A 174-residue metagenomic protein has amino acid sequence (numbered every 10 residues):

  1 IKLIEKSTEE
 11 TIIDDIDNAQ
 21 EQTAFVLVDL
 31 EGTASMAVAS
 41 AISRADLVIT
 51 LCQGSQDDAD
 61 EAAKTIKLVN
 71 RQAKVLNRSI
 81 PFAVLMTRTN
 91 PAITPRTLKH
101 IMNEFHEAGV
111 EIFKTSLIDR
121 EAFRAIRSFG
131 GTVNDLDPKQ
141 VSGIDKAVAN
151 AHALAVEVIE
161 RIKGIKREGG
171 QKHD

Functional and structural regions predicted by a protein language model:
I1-L27, G32, M36, P138: P-loop/Walker-type NTP enzyme "switch/lid" segment
A37-Q56: Inter-motif core of Ras-like GTPase G domains
Q53-G54, P81-R96, T115-R127: G-domain G4 guanine-recognition motif of GTPases
A62-N77: Conserved C-terminal guanine-recognition region of P-loop GTPase G domains, centered on the G4
I101-N134: Beta-strand-loop-alpha "switch" segments that mediate conformational coupling across diverse proteins
A125-H152: Inter-lobe coupling/hinge region of RecA-like P-loop helicase motors
A149-D174: Charged phosphate-binding loop/patch that engages nucleotide di/tri-phosphates or the phosphate backbone of nucleic
